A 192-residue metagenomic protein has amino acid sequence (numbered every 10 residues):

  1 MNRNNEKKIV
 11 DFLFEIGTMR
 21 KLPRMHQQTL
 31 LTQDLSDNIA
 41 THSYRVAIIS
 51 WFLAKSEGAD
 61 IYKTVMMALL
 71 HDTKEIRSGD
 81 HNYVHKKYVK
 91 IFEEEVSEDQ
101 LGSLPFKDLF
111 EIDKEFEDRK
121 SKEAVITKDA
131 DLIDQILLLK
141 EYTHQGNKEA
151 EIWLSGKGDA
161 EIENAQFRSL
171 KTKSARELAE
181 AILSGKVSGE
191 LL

Functional and structural regions predicted by a protein language model:
M1-L192: Alpha-helical, largely C-terminal catalytic domains that coordinate divalent metal ions via clustered Asp/Glu/His
